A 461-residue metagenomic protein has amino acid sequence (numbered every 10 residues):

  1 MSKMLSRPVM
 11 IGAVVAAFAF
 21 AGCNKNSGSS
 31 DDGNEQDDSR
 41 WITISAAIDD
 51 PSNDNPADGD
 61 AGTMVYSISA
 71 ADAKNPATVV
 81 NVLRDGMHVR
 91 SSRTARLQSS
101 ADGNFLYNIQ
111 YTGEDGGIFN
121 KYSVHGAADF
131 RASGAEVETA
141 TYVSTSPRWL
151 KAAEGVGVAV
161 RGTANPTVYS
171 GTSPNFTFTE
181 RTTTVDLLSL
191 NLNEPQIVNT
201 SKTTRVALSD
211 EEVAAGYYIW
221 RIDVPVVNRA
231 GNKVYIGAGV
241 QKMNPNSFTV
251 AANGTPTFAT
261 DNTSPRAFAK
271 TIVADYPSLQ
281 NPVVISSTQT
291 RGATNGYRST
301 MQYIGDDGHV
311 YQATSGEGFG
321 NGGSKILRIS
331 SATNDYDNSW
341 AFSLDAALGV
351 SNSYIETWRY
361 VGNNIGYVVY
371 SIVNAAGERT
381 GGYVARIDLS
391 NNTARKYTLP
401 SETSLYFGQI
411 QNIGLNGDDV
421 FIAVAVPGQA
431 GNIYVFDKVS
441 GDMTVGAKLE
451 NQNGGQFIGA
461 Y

Functional and structural regions predicted by a protein language model:
M1-S45: Bacterial Sec-dependent N-terminal signal peptides
S39-D50, D102-T112, E154-G171, N232-A238 (+3 more regions): Short beta-strand elements that form the blades of beta-propeller/WD-repeat-like and other beta-sheet-rich scaffold
G59-S189: Post-signal peptide N-terminal segment of secreted/secretory-pathway proteins
A61-A70, N120-H125, T177-P195, V250-L279 (+3 more regions): Beta-propeller blade signature
K74-M87, D129-Y142, L192-V213, N281-Q289 (+3 more regions): Beta-propeller fold detector
M87-S99, T139-A153, Y217-V226, G292-Q302 (+3 more regions): Repeated scaffold domains used in trafficking and secretory/extracellular systems, primarily beta-propellers
R205-N374: Acidic, serine/threonine- and glycine-rich low-complexity intrinsically disordered segments that serve as flexible
T333-Q429: Intrinsically disordered, low-complexity segments enriched in Gly and acidic/Ser/Thr residues that form flexible
